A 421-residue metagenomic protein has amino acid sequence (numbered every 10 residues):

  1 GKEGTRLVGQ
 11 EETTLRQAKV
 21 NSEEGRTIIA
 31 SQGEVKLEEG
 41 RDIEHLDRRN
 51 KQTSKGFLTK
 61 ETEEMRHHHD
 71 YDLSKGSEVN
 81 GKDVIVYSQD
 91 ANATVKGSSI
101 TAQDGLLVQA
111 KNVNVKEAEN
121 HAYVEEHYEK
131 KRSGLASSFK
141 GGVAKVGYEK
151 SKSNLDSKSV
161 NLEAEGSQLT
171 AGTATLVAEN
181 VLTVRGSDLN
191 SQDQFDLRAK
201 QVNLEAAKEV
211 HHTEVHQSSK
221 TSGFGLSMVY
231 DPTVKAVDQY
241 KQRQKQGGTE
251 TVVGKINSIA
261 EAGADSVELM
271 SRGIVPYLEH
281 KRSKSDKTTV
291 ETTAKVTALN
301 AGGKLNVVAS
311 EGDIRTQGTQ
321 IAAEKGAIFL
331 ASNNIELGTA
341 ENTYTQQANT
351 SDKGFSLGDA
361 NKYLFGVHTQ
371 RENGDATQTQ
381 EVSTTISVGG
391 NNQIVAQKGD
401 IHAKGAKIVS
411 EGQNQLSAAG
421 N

Functional and structural regions predicted by a protein language model:
G1-N421: Binding/recognition "hotspot" determinant
